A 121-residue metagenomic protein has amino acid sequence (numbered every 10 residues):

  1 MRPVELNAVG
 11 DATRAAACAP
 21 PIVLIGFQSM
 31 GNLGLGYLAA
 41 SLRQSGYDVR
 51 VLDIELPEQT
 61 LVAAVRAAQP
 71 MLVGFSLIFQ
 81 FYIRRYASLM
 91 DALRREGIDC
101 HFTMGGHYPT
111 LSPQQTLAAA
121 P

Functional and structural regions predicted by a protein language model:
M1-L24, Y47, R66-M71, F75: Radical SAM enzyme core and accessory elements
A8, A12, A16-A17, S29 (+2 more regions): Intrinsic low-complexity, intrinsically disordered segments enriched in polar/basic residues
F27-Q28, G34, L38-S41, S45-P121: Glycine-rich beta-alpha loop elements in corrinoid/cobalamin-binding modules across cobalamin-dependent enzymes
